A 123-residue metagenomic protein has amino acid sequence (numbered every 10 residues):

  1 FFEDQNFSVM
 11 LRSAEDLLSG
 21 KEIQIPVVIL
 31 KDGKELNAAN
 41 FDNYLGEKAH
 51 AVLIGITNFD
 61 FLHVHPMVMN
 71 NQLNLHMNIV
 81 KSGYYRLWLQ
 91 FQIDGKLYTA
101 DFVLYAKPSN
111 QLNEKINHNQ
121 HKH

Functional and structural regions predicted by a protein language model:
F1-H123: Intrinsically disordered, low-complexity terminal tails/loops enriched in metal-binding residues
